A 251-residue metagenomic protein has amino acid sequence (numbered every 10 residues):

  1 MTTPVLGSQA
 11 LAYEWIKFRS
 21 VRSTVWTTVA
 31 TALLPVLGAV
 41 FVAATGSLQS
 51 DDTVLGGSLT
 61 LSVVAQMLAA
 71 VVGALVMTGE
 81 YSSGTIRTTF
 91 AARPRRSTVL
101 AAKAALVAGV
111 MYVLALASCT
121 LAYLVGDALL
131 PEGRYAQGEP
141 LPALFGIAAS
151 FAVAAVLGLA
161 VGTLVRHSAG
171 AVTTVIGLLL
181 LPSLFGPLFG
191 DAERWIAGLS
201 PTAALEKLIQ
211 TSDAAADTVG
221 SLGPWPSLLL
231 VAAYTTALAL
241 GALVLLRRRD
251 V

Functional and structural regions predicted by a protein language model:
M1-Q9, T89-P94, T98, R249: Alpha-helical transmembrane-bundle signature of multi-pass membrane transport and export proteins
T2-P4, T24-A74, L100-R166, L180-D191 (+3 more regions): Secretory targeting signals
G7-R19: A short amphipathic helical element positioned immediately N-terminal to and/or at the very start of a transmembrane
K17, T78, T89-A91, G158 (+1 more regions): Helix-capping/transition residues at the boundaries of transmembrane alpha-helices and the short helical linkers
V21-R22, P94-R96, R166-S168: Short loop-to-helix capping motifs
L75-G109: Helix-loop-helix units of permease transmembrane domains in multi-pass membrane transporters, especially ABC
A169-I176: Alpha-helical transmembrane segments of multi-pass membrane transporters/permeases
G241-V251: Membrane-interface capping segments at transmembrane-helix boundaries
